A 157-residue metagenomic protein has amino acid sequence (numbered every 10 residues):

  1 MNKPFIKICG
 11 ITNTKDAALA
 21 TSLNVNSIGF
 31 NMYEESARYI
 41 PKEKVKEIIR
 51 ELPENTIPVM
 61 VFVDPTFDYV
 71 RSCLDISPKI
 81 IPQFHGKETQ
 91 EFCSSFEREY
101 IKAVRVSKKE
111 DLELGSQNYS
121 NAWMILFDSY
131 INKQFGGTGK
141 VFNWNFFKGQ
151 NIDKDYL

Functional and structural regions predicted by a protein language model:
M1-L157: Conserved N-terminal beta1-alpha1 strand-loop-helix module at the mouth
